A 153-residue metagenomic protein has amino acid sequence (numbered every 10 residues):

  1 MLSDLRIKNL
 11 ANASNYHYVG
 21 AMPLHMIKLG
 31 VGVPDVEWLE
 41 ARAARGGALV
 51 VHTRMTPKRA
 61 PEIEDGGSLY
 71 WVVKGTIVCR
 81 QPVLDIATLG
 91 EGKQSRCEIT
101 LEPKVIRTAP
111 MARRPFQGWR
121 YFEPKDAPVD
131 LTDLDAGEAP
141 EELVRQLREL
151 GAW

Functional and structural regions predicted by a protein language model:
L2-A13: Cationic, amphipathic, low-complexity segments that mediate targeting or membrane/lipid association
N12-P57: Compositionally biased, charged N-terminal/linker segments
H25, D65, S95-C97: A generic structural signal for short beta-strands and their flanking turns/coil linkers
L39, D65-G66, C79-D85, A139 (+1 more regions): Amphipathic alpha-helical interface surfaces
A41-R80: Short, well-structured hydrophobic secondary-structure segments
K74-G75, E102-K104, P124-D126: Beta-hairpin (beta-strand-turn-beta-strand) motif
R80-P115: Mid-chain, well-packed structural core segment of small domains
G118-W153: Well-ordered alpha/beta subsegment
